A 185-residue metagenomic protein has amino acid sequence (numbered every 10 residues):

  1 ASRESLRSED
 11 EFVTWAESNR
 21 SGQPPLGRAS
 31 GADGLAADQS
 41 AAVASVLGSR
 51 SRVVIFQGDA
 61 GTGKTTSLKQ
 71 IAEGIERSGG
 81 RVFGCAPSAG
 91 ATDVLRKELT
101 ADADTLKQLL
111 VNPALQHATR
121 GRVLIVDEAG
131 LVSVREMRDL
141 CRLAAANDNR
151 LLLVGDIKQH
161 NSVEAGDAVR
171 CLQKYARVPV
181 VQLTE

Functional and structural regions predicted by a protein language model:
A1-E185: Conserved ATP-binding/catalytic motifs of P-loop helicase motor domains
